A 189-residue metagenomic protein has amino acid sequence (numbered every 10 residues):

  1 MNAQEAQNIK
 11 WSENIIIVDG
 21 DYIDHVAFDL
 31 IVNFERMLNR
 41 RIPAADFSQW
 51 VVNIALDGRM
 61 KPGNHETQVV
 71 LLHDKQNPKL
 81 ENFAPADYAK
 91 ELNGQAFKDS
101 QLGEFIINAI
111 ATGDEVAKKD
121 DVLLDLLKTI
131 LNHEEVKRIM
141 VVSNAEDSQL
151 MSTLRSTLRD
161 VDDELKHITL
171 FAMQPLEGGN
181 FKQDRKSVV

Functional and structural regions predicted by a protein language model:
M1-E13: Acidic, polar low-complexity linker/tail segments
A6-N8, K61-P62, D160-D162: A general structural signal for short secondary-structure junctions and capping/turn motifs
W11-I15, G20-H25, R36-M140: A charged nuclease-like catalytic/ligand-binding cleft shared by nucleic-acid processing domains
F28-V32, F83-A86, T153-T157, K182-Q183: Short coil/turn segments at secondary-structure boundaries
N33-L38, A89-E91, L158-I168: Aromatic/acidic cage segments in peptide-binding pockets
Q101-V189: Nuclease catalytic cores that cleave nucleic-acid phosphodiester bonds, predominantly acidic two-metal-ion
